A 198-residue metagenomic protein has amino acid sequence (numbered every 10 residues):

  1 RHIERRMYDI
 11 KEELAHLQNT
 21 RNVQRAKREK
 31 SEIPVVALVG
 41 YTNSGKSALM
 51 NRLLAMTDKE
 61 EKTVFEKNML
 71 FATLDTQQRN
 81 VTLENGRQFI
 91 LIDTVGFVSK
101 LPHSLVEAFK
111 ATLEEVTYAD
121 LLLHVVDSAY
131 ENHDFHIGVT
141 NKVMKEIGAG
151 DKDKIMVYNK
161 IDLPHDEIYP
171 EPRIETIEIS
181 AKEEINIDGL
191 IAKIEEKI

Functional and structural regions predicted by a protein language model:
R1-H103, V116-T117: Conserved G1/Walker A P-loop phosphate-binding module
L70, L105-A108, H136: Helical "lid/switch" subdomain of P-loop NTPase nucleotide-binding domains
T73, V81-N85, I90, E114-Y118 (+3 more regions): Conserved catalytic network of the ASCE P-loop NTPase/AAA+ motor domain
L91, V125, V157: Generic enzyme active-site microenvironment
T94, S128, K160: Walker B catalytic acidic pair
L105-Y130, E146, S180: Inter-motif core of Ras-like GTPase G domains
F135-N159: P-loop/Walker A phosphate-binding loop and immediately adjacent motor/lid segment at beta-alpha junctions
G150-I155, K160-I198: Canonical P-loop GTPase G-domain recognition
